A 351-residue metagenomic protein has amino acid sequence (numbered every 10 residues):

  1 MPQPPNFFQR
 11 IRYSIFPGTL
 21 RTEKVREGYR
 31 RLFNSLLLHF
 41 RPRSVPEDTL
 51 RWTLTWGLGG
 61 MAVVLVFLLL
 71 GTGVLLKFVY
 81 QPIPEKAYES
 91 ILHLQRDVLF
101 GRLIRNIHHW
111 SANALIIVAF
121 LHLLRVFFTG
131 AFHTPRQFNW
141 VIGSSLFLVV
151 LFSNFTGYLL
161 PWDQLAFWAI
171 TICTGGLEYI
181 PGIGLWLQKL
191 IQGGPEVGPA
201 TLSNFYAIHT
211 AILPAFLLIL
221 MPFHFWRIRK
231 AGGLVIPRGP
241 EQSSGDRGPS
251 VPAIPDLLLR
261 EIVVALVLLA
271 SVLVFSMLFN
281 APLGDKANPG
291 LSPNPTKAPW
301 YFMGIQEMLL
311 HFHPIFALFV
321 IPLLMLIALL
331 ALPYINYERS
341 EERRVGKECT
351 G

Functional and structural regions predicted by a protein language model:
Y13-R31, K77-I83, W110-H133, F138-V141 (+3 more regions): Transmembrane-helix bundle segments that line or gate the permeation/cavity pathway in multi-pass membrane proteins
T22-E23, L37-G57, F128, P195-T201 (+2 more regions): Cytosolic juxtamembrane amphipathic/interface segments immediately preceding and feeding into a transmembrane helix
Y29, L50-L68, Q95-I117, T134-F138 (+4 more regions): Membrane-entry segments of alpha-helical transmembrane domains in multi-pass membrane proteins
F33-V45, L70, A114-F128, M325-Y334: Central hydrophobic cores of alpha-helical transmembrane segments in multi-pass inner-membrane proteins across all
S90-Q95, A169-I170, T174-L185, G232-A253 (+1 more regions): Juxtamembrane inter-helical linkers in multi-pass membrane proteins
T156-L160, M221-G233, L266-K297, L318-Y337: Specific lipid-exposed transmembrane alpha-helices and their immediate membrane-water interface residues in multi-pass
N204-I212, I219-L283, S340-E342: Long, contiguous internal "core" modules enriched in hydrophobic/ aromatic residues
E342-C349: Conserved small/polar residues in nucleotide/adenosyl-binding loops
